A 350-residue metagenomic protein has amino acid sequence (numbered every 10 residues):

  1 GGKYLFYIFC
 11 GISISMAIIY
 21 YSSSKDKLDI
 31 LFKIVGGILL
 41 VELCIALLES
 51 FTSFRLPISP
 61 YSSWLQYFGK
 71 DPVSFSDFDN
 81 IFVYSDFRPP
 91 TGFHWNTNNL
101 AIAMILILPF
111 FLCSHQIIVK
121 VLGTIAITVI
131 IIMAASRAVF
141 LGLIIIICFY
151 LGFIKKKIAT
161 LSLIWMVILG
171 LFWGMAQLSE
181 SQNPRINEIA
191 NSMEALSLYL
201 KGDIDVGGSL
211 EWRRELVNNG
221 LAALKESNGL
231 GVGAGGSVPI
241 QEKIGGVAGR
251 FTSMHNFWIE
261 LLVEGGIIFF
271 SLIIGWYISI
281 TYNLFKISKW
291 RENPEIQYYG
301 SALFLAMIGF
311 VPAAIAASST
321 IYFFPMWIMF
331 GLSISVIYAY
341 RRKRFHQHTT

Functional and structural regions predicted by a protein language model:
G1-S23, D29-L40, M326-T350: Membrane-anchoring hydrophobic segments
F6, C10, S23, G36-L39 (+6 more regions): Transmembrane alpha-helices of multi-pass, membrane-embedded glycan-processing enzymes that use lipid-linked
F9-A17, D29-F153, W165, I308-V311: Alpha-helical transmembrane segments of multi-pass inner-membrane proteins
A17-K27, F111-I117, C148-K157, T281-K289 (+1 more regions): Structural signal for the C-terminal ends of transmembrane alpha-helices and the immediately following loop
C44, L48-F54, A134, I154-I204 (+2 more regions): A membrane-periplasm/extracellular boundary helix in multi-pass inner-membrane enzymes that assemble envelope glycans
I117-K120, I144-G152, E242, E264-G309: Hydrophobic transmembrane alpha-helices and their immediate junctions
A159, S279, S301-T350: Transmembrane alpha-helices of multi-pass inner-membrane enzymes
L198-G265, K286-R291: Long extracytoplasmic/lumenal interhelical loops at the membrane interface of multi-pass membrane proteins
